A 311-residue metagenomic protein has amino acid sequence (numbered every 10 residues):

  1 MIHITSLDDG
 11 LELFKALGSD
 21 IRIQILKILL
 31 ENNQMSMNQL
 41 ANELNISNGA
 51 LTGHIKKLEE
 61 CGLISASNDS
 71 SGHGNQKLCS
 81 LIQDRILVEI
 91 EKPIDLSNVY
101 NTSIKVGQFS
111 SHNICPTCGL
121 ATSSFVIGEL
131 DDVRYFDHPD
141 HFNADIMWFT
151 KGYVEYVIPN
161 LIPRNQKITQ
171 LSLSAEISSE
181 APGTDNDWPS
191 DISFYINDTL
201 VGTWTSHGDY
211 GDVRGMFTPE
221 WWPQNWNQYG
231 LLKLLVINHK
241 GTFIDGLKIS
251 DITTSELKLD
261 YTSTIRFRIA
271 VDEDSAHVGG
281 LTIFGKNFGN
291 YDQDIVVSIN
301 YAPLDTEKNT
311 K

Functional and structural regions predicted by a protein language model:
I2, G10, F14, E31 (+2 more regions): Conserved segment of winged-helix/HTH DNA-binding domains
L13-A16, D20-I46, K77-L81: N-terminal helix-turn-helix DNA-binding core of bacterial DNA-binding proteins
N42, E59-E60: Alpha-helical residues within the helix-turn-helix
I86-Y153: N-terminal leader/pro-regions and domain N-caps
Y135-M147, T205-D260, H277: Extended, solvent-exposed segments with strong compositional bias
D145-Q166, I249-T254: Short beta-strands within extracellular/lumenal beta-sheet-rich domains
K167-N186: A short beta-strand element within beta-rich, extracytoplasmic domains of secreted/secretory-pathway proteins
T184-I196: Short coil-to-beta strand junction motifs in C2/discoidin
